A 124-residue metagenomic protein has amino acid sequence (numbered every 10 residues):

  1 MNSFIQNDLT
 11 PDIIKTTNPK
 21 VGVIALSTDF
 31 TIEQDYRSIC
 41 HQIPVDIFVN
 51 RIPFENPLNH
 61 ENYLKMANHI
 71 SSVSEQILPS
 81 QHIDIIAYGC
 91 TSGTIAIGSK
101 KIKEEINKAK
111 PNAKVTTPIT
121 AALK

Functional and structural regions predicted by a protein language model:
N2-S72: N-terminal glycine-rich anion-binding loop in soluble enzyme alpha/beta folds
P19, V45, D84, P111-A113: Short, well-ordered coil/turn segments that N-cap beta-strands
D29, T91-G93, I119-A122: Short glycine-enriched loops at secondary-structure junctions
F30-Q34, A96-K103: Short, surface-exposed alpha-helical segments at coil->helix boundaries
I39-Q42, S80, A109: Alpha-helix C-cap/termination motif
V73-I83: Phosphate/pyrophosphate-binding loops at sites that engage ATP/ADP/AMP, CoA/4′-phosphopantetheine, polyphosphate
D84-K100: N-terminal glycine-rich "phosphate-gripper" loop used for MgATP/nucleotide binding and carboxylate activation
K103-K124: Short, acidic/small-residue loops that bind anionic groups at enzyme active sites
